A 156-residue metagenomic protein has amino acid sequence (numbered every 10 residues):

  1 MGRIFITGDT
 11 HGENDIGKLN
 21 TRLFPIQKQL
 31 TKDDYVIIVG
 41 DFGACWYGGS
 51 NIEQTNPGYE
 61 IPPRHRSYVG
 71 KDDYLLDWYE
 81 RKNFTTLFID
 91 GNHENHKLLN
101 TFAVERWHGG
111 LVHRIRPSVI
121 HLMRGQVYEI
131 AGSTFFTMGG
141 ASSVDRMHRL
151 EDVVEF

Functional and structural regions predicted by a protein language model:
M1-F5: Extreme N-terminal starter segment of soluble prokaryotic enzymes
T7, E13-E129: Core catalytic region of metal-dependent phosphoesterases/phosphodiesterases, especially metallo-beta-lactamase-like
A103, G110-P117, Q126, I130-F156: Active-site-proximal loop/helix segment associated with metal-binding centers of metalloenzymes
